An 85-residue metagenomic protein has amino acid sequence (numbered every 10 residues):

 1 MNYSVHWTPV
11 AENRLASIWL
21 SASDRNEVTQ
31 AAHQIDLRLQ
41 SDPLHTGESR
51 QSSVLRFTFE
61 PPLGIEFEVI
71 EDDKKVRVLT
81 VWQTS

Functional and structural regions predicted by a protein language model:
M1-P62, I70-S85: Basic, Lys/Arg-enriched alpha-helical interface segments
F67: Short beta-strand-centered aromatic/proline hotspots
